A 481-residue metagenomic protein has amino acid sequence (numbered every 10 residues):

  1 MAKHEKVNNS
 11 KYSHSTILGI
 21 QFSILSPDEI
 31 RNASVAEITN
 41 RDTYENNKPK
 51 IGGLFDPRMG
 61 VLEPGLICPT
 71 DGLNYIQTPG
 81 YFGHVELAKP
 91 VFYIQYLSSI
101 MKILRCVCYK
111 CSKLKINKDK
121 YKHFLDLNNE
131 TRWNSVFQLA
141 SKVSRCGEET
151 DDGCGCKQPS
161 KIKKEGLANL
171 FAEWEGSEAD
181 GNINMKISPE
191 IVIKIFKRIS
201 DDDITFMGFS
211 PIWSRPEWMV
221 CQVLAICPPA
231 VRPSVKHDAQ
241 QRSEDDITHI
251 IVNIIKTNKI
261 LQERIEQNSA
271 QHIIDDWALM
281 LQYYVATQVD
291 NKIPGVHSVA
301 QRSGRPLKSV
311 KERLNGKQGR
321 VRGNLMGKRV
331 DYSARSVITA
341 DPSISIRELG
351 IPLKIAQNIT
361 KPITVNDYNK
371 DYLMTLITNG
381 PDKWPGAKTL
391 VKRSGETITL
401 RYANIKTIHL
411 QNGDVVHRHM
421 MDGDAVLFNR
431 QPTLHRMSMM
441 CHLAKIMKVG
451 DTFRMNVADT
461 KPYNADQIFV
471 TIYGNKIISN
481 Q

Functional and structural regions predicted by a protein language model:
M1-Q481: Conserved core architecture of multi-subunit DNA-directed RNA polymerases
